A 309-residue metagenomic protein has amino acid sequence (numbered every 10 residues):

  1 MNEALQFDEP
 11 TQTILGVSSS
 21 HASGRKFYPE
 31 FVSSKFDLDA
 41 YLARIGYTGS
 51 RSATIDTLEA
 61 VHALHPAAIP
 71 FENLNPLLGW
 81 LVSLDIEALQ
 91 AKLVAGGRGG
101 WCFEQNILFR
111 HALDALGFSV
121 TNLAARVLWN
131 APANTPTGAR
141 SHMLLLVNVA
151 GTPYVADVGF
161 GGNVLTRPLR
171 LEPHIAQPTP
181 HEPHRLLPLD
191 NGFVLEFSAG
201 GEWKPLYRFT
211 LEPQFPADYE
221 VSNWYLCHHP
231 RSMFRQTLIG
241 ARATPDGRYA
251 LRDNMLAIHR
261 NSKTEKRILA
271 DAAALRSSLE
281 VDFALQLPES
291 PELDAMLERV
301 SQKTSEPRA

Functional and structural regions predicted by a protein language model:
F7-P10, F27, F31: Cationic, low-complexity basic patches in intrinsically disordered or flexible, solvent-exposed regions
Y28-A53, S290-A295, R299-P307: Acidic low-complexity segments
F31-G49, L64-P70, V127-R267, A273-A274: His-Asp-centered catalytic microenvironments across diverse enzyme cores, prominently the transglutaminase-like
S33-G97: Secondary-structure boundary elements
R98-A124, L145, G240: Cysteine-centered nucleophilic/redox motifs
M255-A309: Extended, charged low-complexity segments that frequently continue into or abut oligomerization scaffolds
